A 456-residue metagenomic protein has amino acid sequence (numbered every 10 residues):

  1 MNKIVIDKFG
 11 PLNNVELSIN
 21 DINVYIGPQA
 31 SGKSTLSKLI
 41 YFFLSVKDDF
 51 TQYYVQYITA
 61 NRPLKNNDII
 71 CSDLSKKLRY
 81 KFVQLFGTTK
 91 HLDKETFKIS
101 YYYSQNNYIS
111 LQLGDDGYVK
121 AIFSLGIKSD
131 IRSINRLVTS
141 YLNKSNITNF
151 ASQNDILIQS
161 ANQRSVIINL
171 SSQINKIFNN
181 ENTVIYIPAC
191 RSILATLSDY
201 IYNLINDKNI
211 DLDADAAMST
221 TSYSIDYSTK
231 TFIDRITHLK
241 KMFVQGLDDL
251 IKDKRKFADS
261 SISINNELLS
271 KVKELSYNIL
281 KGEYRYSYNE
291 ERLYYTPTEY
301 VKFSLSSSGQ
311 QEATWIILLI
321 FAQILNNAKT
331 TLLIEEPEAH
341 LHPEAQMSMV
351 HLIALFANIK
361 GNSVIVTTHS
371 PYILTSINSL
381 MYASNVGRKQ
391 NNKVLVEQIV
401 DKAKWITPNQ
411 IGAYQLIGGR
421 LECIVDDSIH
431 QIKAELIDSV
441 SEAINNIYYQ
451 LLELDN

Functional and structural regions predicted by a protein language model:
M1-S228, I359-G361, L374-T375, M381-K404 (+3 more regions): P-loop NTPase switch/coupling surface
G10, N23, S307, E338-L341: Catalytic acidic motif of RecA-like/P-loop NTPases
I40-F43, T298-I334, P343-S348: GG-anchored amphipathic helix commonly corresponding to the ABC/SMC/Rad50 NBD signature/C-loop
E181, K254-E283: Amphipathic alpha-helical domain-onset/packing element
S287-K302: ABC-fold ATPase nucleotide-binding domain signature/coupling loops
M347-N358: Helical segment within the ABC ATPase nucleotide-binding domain
S363-T367: Conserved H-loop
T368-Y372: Conserved H-loop
